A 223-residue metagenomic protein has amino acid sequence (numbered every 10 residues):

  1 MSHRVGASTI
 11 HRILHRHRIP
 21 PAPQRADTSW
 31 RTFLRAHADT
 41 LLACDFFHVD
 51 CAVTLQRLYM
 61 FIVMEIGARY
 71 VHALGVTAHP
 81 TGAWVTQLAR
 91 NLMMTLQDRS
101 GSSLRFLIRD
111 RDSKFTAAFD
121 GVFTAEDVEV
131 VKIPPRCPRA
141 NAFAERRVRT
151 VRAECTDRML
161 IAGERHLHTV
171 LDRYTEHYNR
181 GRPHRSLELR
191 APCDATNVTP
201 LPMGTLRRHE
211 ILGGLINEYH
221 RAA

Functional and structural regions predicted by a protein language model:
M1-A223: Charged DNA-binding/catalytic regions of mobile-element recombinases
